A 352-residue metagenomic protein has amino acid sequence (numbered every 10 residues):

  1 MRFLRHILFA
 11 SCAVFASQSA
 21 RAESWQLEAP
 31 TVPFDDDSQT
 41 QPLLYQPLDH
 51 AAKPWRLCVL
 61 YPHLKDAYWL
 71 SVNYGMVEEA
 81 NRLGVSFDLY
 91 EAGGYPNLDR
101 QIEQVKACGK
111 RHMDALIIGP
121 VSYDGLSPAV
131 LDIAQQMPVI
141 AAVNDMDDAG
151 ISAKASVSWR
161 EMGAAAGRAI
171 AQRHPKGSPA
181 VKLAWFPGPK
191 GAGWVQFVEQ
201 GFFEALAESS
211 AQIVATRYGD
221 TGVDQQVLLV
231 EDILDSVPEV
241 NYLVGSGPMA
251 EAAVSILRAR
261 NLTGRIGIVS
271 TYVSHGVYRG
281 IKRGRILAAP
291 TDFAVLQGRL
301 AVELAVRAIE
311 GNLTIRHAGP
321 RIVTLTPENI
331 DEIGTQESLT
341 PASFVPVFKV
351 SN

Functional and structural regions predicted by a protein language model:
E23-K53, F186, K190, L206 (+2 more regions): Hinge/cleft segment of the Venus flytrap/periplasmic-binding protein
T31-D49, R56-G75, E79, L83 (+5 more regions): Extracytoplasmic "Venus flytrap"
S38-L44, F87-H112, A215-S236, A250-A252: Structural motif
L57, M76, A166-S210, A215-T216 (+2 more regions): An alpha-beta-alpha
Y68-V85, M162-A166, G193-Q212, L229 (+2 more regions): Short, solvent-exposed amphipathic alpha-helices that sit in or adjacent to ligand/effector-binding or catalytic
A115-A134, F202, G219-G280: Hydrophobic alpha-helical
Y123-E161, Q172, S274-K282, I286-L287: Flexible loop/hinge segments that line or gate small-molecule binding clefts
A155-V181, Q225-V227, V273-V277, D292-E310: Hydrophobic alpha-helical segments within soluble ligand-binding/sensing domains
